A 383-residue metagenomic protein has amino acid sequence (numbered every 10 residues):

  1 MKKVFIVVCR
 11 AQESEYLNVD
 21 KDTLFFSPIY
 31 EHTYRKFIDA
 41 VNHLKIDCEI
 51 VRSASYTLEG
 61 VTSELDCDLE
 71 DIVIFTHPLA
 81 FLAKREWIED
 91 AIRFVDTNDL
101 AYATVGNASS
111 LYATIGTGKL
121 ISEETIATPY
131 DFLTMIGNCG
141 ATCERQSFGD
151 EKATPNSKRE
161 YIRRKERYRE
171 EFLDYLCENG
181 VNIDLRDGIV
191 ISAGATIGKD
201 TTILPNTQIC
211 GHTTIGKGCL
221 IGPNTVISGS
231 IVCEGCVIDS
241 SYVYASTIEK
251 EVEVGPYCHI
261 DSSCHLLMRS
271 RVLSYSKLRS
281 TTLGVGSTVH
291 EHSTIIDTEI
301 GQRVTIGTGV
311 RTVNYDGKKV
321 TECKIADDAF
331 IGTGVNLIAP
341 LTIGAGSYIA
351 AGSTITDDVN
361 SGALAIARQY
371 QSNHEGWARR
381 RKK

Functional and structural regions predicted by a protein language model:
M1-E49, S53-T57, V61-G188, A193-G194 (+3 more regions): Terminal amphipathic alpha-helical/low-complexity segments used for targeting or macromolecular assembly
K3, G216-C219, V304: Short, conserved structural micro-motifs that define repeat-unit consensus positions and nucleotide-binding loops
C9, C48, C67, C139 (+8 more regions): Generic recognition of cysteine residues
C67, C177, I183, I191 (+9 more regions): Hydrophobic beta-strand core residues of beta-sandwich domains
L100-Y102, G216, V285: Short, hydrophobic/aromatic-rich segments at coil-to-beta transitions
L185, I191-S192, L204, H290 (+2 more regions): Thr-Gly-centered strand-to-loop micro-motif
T196-R271: Acidic, glycine-rich loop-and-beta core segments that form the ion-binding/anion-interacting portion of active sites
I238-K383: Glycine-rich hexapeptide-repeat left-handed beta-helix
